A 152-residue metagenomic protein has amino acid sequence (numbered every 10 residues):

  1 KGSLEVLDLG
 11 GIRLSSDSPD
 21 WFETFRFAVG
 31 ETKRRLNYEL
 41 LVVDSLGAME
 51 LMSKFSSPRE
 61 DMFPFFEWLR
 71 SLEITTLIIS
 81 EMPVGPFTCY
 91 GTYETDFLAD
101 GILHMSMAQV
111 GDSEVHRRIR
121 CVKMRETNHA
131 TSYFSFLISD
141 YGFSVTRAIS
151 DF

Functional and structural regions predicted by a protein language model:
K1, E31-R35, W68-L72, E94-F97: Conserved catalytic network of the ASCE P-loop NTPase/AAA+ motor domain
K1-L51: Conserved inter-motif catalytic segment of the P-loop NTP-binding fold
L9-G11, S45-A48, I74, E81-P83 (+1 more regions): Short, ordered loop/turn segments at secondary-structure junctions
D17-P19, M52-K54, T88-G91, V115: Short, well-ordered secondary-structure micro-motifs
W21-T24, S56-P64, C89, Y93: Charged helix-capping and loop-helix junction motifs
G30-N37, F134-F152: NTP-binding/hydrolysis catalytic cores, primarily Walker-type P-loop NTPases
S53, S57-V84: Substrate-engagement module of ASCE P-loop NTPases
L77-Y141: Phosphate-binding/switch region of NTP-binding enzymes
